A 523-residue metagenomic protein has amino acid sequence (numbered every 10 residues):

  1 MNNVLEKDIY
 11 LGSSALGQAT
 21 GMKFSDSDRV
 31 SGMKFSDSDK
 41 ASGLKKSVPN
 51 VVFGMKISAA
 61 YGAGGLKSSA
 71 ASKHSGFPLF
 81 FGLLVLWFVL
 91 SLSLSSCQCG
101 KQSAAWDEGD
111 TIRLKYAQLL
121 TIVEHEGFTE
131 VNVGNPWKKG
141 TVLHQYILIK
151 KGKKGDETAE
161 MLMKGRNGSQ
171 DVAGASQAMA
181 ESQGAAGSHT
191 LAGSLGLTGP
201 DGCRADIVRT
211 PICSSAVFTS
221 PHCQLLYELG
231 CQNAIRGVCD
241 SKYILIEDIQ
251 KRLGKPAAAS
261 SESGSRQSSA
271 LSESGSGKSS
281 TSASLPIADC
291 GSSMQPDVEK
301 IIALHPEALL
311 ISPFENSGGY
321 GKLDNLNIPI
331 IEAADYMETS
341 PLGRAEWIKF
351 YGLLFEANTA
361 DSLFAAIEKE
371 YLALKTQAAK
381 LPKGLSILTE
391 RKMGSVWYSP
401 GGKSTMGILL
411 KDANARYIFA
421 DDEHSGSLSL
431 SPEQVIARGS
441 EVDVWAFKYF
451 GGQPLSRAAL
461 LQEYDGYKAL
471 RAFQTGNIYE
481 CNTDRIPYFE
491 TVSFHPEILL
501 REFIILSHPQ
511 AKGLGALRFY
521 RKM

Functional and structural regions predicted by a protein language model:
N2-S31, S38, F53, K164-E181 (+1 more regions): Long, compositionally biased low-complexity repeat segments characteristic of intrinsically disordered regions
E6, Y61, S69-L84: Bacterial N-terminal signal peptides that target proteins for export
G12, A63, V89, C99-K101: Residue-level detector of bioactive/disordered segments in secreted/extracellular proteins and virion assembly
A15, G21, D26, G32 (+10 more regions): Acidic, glycine-centered low-complexity repeats within long intrinsically disordered regions
A19-T20, M33, S42, S269-K278: Intrinsically disordered, low-complexity regulatory regions of eukaryotic signaling and scaffold proteins, enriched
F80-S95: Bacterial N-terminal signal peptides
C97-E181, G187-R266, A270-M523: N-terminal ligand-binding lobe of clamshell/alpha-beta domains
